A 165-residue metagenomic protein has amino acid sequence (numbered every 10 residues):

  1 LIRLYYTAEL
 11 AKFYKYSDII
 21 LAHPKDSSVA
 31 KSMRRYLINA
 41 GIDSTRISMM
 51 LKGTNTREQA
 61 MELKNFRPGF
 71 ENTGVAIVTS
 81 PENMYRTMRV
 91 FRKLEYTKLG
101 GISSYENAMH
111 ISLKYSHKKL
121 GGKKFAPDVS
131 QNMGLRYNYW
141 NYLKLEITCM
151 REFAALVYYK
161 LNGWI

Functional and structural regions predicted by a protein language model:
L1-L135: A structural signal for short, hydrophobic/glycine-enriched beta-strand patches
V129-L143, I147: Extended, charge-rich low-complexity interaction segments
N141-I165: A transmembrane-helix-recognition feature enriched in membrane-embedded lipid enzymes and envelope glyco-/phospholipid
